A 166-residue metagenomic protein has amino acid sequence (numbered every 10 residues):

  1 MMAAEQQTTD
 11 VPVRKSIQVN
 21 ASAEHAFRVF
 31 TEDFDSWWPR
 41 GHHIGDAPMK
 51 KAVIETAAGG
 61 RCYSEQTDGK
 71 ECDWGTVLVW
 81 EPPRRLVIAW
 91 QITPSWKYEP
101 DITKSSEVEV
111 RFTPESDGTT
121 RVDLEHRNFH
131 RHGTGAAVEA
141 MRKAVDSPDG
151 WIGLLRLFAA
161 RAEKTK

Functional and structural regions predicted by a protein language model:
M2-M49: Hydrophobic ligand-binding cavity/cleft-lining segments
D10-Q18, R61, C72, R85 (+2 more regions): Intrinsic-disorder/low-complexity, polar/charged segments enriched in Ser/Thr/Lys/Arg/Asp/Glu/Gln
N20, E55-A57, T113, E125: A structural detector for beta-sheet-dominated domains
A26-F30, C62, V77, I88 (+3 more regions): Hydrophobic pocket/interface hotspot
D33-W74, P83: Short beta-edge strand/loop motif at the mouth of beta-sheet-based domains
A52-V53, T67-T119: Hydrophobic-ligand binding "helix-grip"
Q91-S95, E125-H132: Short, solvent-exposed aromatic-acidic interface loops
N128-K166: A conserved amphipathic terminal alpha-helix motif
